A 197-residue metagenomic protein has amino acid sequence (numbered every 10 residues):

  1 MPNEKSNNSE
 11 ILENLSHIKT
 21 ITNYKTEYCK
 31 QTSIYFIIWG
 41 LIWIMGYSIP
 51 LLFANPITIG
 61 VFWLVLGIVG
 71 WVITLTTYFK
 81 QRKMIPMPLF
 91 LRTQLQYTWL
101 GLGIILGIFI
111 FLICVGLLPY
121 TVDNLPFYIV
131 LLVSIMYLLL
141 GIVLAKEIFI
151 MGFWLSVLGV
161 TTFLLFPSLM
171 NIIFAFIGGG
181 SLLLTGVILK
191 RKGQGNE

Functional and structural regions predicted by a protein language model:
M1-T32: N-terminal juxtamembrane cytosolic/stromal segments of multi-pass membrane proteins
E10, S33-G40, F149, S168 (+1 more regions): Short, contiguous, pocket-lining structural segments that sit at or immediately flank catalytic/ligand-binding sites
I21-Y24, Y28, Y47, G141 (+1 more regions): Amphipathic, soluble alpha-helical interaction motifs
T26-C114: Selected alpha-helical membrane-embedding segments in polytopic membrane proteins
I37-I44, S48, I68-W71, Y128-L138 (+2 more regions): Hydrophobic alpha-helical transmembrane segments of multipass integral membrane proteins
P56-V65, V122-F127, I148-M151, S168-A175: Short, aromatic-rich membrane-interface segments at the entry and exit of alpha-helical transmembrane domains
T98-F153: Membrane-proximal helix-loop-helix units in multi-pass membrane proteins
M136-E197: Terminal transmembrane helical module of multi-pass membrane proteins
